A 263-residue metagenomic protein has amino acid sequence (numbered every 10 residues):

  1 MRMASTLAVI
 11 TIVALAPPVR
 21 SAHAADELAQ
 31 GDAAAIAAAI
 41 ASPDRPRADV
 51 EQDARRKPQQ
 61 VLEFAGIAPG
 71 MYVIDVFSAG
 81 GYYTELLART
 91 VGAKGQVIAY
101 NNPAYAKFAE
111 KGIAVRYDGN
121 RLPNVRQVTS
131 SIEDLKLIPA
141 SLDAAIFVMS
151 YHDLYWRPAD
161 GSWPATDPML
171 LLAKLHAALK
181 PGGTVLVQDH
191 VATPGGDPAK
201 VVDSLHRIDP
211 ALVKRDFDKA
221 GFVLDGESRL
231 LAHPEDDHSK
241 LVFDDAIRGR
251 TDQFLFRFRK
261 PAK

Functional and structural regions predicted by a protein language model:
A35-F64, A68: Class I SAM-dependent methyltransferase Rossmann-like catalytic core, especially the SAM/SAH-binding loop
A68-A79: Conserved class I S-adenosyl-L-methionine
G70, A93-K94, L179-V185: Short glycine-dipeptide loop
A88-R89, S162-P181: A short glycine-rich, Lys/Arg-flanked "PGG" loop and its adjoining helix->strand segment in the class I
A109-P139: S-adenosyl-L-methionine
L135-M149: A short acidic, Gly/Pro-enriched loop at the edge of an enzyme's catalytic core that lines a small-molecule cofactor
D197-L224: Conserved Class I S-adenosyl-L-methionine
E235-K263: Core SAM-dependent methyltransferase catalytic element
